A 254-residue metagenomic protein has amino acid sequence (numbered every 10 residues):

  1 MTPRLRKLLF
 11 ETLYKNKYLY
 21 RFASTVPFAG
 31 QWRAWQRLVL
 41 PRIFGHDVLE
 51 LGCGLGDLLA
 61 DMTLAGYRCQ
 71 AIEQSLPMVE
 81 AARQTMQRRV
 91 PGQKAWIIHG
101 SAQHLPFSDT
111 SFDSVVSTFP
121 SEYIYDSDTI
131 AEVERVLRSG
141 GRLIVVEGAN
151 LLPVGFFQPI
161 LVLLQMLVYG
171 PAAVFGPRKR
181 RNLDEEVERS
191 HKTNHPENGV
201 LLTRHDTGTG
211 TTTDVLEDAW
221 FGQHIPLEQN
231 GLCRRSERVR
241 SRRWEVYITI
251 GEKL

Functional and structural regions predicted by a protein language model:
M1-I43, D57, R89, L161: Conserved class I S-adenosyl-L-methionine
L49, L55-H104: Class I SAM-dependent methyltransferase SAM/SAH-binding core
Q103-V115: A short acidic, Gly/Pro-enriched loop at the edge of an enzyme's catalytic core that lines a small-molecule cofactor
S114-S127: A short SAM/SAH-binding and catalytic strip from SAM-dependent methyltransferases
D128-S139: A short glycine-rich, Lys/Arg-flanked "PGG" loop and its adjoining helix->strand segment in the class I
G141-G148: Conserved beta-strand signature within the Rossmann-like core of class I S-adenosyl-L-methionine
F157-K179: Conserved Class I S-adenosyl-L-methionine
G176-N230: Short alpha-helix
